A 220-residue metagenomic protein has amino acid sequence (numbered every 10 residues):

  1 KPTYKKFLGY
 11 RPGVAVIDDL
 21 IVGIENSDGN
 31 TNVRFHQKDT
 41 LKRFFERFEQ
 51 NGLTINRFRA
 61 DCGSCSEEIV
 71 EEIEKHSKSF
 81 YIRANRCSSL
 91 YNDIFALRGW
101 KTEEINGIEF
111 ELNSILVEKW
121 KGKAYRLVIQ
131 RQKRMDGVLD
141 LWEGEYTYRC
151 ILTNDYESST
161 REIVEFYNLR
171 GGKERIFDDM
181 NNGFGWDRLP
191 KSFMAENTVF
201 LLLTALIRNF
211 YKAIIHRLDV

Functional and structural regions predicted by a protein language model:
K1, D19, I55-C65, F80 (+3 more regions): Short, conserved catalytic/metal-binding motifs centered on acidic residues
K1-P2, V22-N26, E67-I73, Y91-L97: Short acidic, glycine/serine/threonine-rich loops at helix termini
P2-N51: Electropositive, glycine- and tryptophan-enriched low-complexity nucleic-acid-binding patches
T31-Y91: Domain-level cores of phosphate- or acyl-group-handling catalytic modules
S79-N182: An anionic, glycine-rich sequence signature occurring as long contiguous blocks
T160-M194, V199, L203, I207-Y211: Short amphipathic alpha-helical "interface-anchor" segments enriched in bulky aromatics
F210-V220: A short, flexible helix-boundary coil/loop motif
